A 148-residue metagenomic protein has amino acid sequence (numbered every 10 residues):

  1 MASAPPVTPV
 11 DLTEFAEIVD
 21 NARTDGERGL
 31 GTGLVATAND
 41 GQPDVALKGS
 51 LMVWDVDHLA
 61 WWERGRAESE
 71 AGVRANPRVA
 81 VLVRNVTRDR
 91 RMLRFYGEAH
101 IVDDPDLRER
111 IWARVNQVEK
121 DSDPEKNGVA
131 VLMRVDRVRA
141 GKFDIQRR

Functional and structural regions predicted by a protein language model:
M1-R148: Binding-site signature for planar aromatic cofactors or substrates
